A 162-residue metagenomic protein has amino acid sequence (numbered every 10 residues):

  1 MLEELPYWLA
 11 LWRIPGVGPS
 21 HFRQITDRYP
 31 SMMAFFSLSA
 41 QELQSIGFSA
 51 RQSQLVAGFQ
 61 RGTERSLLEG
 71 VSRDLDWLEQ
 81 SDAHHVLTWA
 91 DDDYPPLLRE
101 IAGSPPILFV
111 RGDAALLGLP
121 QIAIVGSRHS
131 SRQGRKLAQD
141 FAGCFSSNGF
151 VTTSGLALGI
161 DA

Functional and structural regions predicted by a protein language model:
M1-S147: Short, positively charged patches
A142-A162: Phosphate/pyrophosphate-binding betaalpha-module
